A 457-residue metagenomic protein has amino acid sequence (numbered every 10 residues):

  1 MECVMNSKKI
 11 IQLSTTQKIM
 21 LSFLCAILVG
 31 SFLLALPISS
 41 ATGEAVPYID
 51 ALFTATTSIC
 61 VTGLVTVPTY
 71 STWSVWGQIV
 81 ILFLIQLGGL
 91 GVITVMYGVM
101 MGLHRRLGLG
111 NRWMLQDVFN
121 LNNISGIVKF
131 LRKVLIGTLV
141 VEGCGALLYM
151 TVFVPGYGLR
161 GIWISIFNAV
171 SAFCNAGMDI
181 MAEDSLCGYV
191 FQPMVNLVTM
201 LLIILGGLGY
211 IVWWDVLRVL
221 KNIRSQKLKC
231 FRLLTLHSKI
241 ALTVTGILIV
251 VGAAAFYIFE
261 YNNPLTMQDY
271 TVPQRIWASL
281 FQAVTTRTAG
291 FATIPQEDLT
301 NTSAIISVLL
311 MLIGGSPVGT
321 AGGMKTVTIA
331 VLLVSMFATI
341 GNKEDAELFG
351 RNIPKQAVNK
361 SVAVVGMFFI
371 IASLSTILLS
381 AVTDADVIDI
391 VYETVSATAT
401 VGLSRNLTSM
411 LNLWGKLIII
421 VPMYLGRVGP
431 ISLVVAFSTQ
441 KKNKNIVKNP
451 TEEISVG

Functional and structural regions predicted by a protein language model:
M1-G457: Membrane-proximal intracellular helices of multi-pass ion channels
